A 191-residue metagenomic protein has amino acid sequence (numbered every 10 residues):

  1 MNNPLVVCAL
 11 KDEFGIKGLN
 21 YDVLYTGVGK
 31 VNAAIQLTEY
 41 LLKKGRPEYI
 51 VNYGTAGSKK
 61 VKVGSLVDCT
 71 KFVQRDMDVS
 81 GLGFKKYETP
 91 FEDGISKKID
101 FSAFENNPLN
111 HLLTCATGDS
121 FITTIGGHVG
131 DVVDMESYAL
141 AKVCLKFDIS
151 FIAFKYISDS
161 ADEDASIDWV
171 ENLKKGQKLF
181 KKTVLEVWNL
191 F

Functional and structural regions predicted by a protein language model:
M1-L5: Extreme N-terminal starter segment of soluble prokaryotic enzymes
V7-K11: Structural motif
D12-F191: Glycine-rich phosphate- or other oxyanion-binding loops that anchor nucleotides, phosphorylated ligands
